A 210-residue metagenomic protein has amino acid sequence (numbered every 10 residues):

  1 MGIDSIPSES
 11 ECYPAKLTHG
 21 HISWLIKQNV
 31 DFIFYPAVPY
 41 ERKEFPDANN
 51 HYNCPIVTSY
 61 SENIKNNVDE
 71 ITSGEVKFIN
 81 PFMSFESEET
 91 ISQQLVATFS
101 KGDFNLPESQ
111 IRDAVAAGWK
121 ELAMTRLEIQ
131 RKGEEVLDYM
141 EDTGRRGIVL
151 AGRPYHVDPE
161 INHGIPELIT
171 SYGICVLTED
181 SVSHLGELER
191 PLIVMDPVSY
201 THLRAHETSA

Functional and structural regions predicted by a protein language model:
M1-S10, P81-E88, I174-V198: Short connector loops at secondary-structure junctions
M1-Y13, I22, K27, I91-L95 (+1 more regions): Non-catalytic structural scaffold of enzyme domains
G2-I6, K43-Y52, E89-L95, E160-H163 (+1 more regions): Short acidic, glycine/serine/threonine-rich loops at helix termini
I6, C12-N80: N-terminal glycine-rich phosphate/adenylate-binding segment common to multiple enzyme folds
S8-A15, N50-C54, S84-F85, L122 (+2 more regions): Hydrophobic alpha-helical scaffolding
S10-T18, T98-D103, D196-Y200: A polyampholytic, Gly/Pro-enriched intrinsically disordered region
F82-S183: A charged, amphipathic alpha-helical module
T201-T208: Conserved small/polar residues in nucleotide/adenosyl-binding loops
